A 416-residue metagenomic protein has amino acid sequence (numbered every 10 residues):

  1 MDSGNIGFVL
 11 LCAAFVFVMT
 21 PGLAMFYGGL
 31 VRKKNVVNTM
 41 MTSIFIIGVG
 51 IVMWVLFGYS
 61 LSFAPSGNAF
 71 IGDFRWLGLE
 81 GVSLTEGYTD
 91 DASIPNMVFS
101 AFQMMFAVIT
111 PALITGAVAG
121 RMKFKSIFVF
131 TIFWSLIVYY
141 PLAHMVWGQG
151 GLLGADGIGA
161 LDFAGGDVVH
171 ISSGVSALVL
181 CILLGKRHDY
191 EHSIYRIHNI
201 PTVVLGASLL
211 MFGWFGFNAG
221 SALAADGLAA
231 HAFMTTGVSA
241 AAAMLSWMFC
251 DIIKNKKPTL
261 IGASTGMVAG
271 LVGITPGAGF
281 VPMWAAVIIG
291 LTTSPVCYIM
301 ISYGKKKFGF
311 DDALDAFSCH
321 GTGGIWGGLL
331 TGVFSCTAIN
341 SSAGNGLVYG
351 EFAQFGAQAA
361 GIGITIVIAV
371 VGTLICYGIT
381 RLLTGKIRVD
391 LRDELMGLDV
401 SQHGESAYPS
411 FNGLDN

Functional and structural regions predicted by a protein language model:
M1-N416: Glycine- and aromatic-enriched membrane alpha-helices
